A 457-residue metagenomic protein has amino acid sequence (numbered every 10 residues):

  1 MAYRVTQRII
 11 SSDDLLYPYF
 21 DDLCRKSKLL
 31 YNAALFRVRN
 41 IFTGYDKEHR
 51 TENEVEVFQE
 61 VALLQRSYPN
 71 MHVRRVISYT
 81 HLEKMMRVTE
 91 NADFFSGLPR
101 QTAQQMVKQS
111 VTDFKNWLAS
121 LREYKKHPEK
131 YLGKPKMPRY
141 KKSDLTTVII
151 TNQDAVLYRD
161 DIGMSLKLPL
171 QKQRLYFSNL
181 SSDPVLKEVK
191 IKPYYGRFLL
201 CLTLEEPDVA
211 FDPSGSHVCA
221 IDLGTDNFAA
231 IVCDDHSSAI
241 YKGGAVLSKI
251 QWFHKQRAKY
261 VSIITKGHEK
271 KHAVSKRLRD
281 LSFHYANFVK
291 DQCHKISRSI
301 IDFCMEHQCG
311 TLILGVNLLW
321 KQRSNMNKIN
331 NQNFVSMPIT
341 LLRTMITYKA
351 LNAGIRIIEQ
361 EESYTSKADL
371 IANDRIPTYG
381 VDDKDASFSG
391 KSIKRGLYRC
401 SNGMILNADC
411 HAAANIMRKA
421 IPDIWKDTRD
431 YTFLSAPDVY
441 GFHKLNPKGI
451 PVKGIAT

Functional and structural regions predicted by a protein language model:
M1-Q105: Gly/serine-rich nucleotide phosphate-binding loop at the start of the catalytic core of nucleotide/ADP-ribose-handling
Y3, N40, K47-E52, N331-N333 (+1 more regions): Positively charged, low-complexity nucleic-acid-binding target-recognition regions
L15-L16, S248, S363-A368: A short acidic, often aromatic-flanked loop/helix-cap motif at beta-alpha or helix-coil junctions that lines enzyme
A34, Q105-W117, C410-A420: Stable alpha-helical structural segments in soluble proteins, enriched in small hydrophobic residues
K47-H72, E90, Y194-R197, C201-R343 (+1 more regions): Substrate-contacting helices/loops that form the catalytic groove of nucleic-acid and nucleotide-polymer processing
V61-Y194, Q332, S336: Acidic carboxylate diad motif detector
D160, Y194, V232-S237, N373 (+1 more regions): Short acidic-glycine loop/turn motifs at beta-strand connectors
